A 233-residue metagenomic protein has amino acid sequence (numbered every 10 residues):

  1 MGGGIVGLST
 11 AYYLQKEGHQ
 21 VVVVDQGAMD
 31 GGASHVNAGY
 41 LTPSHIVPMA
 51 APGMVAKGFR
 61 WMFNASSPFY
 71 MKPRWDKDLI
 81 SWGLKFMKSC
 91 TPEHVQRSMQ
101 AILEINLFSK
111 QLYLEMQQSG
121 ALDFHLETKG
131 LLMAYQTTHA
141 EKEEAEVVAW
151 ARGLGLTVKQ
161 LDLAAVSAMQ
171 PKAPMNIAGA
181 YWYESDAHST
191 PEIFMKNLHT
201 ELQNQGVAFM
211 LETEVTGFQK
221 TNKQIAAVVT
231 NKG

Functional and structural regions predicted by a protein language model:
G2-G4, Q26: Glycine-rich Rossmann-fold phosphate-binding loop(s) that bind the pyrophosphate of adenine dinucleotide cofactors
G7-L8: N-terminal Rossmann-fold NAD(P) dinucleotide-binding loop
A11, Q15-K16, E201-Q203: Gly/Ala-rich phosphate-binding loop of Rossmann-like dinucleotide-binding domains, activating on the conserved
Q15-V36: Glycine-rich FAD pyrophosphate-binding loop
Q20, T157, A208: Residue-level detector of anion-binding/catalytic polar loops
A38-D162: Dinucleotide-binding Rossmann-like beta1-alpha1 core, especially the glycine-rich loop that anchors the ADP
K142-L154, A173-K232: Helical element adjacent to the flavin cofactor pocket in flavoenzyme catalytic cores
